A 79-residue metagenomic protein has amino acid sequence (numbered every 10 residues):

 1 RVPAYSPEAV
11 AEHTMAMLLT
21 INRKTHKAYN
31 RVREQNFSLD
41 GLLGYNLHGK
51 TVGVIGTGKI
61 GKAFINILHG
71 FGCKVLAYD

Functional and structural regions predicted by a protein language model:
R1-Y29, G41-G44: Phosphate/diphosphate ligand-binding glycine-rich loop within oxidoreductases
V2, V10, V32, V52-V54 (+1 more regions): Extended aliphatic helical segments
I21-T25, Q35, F71: Change "in soluble alpha/beta enzymes" to "in soluble alpha/beta proteins
R31-L39: A short, charged, Gly/Pro-tolerant segment at domain boundaries
D40-D79: Rossmann-like dinucleotide/phosphate-binding beta-alpha-beta segment
